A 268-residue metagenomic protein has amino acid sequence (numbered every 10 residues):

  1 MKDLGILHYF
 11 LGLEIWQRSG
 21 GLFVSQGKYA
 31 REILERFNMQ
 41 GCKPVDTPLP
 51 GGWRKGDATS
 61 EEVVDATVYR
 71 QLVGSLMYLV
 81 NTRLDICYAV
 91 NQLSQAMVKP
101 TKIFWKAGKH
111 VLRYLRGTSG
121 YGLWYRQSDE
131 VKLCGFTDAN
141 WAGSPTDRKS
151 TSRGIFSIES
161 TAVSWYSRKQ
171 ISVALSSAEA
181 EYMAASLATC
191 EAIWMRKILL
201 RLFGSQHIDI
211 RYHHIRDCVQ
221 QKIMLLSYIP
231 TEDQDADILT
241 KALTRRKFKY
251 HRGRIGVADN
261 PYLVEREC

Functional and structural regions predicted by a protein language model:
M1-L7, L79-C87, S164, S172 (+1 more regions): Active-site palm subdomain of RNA-directed nucleic acid polymerases
D3-Y121, P230, T240: C-terminal reverse transcriptase regions that engage the nucleic-acid substrate
I6-I15, D138, E179-A184, D237: Catalytic palm active-site di-aspartate
F10, G21, G52, G120 (+4 more regions): Beta-strand-rich binding-surface signature of beta-sandwich/beta-barrel folds used to engage anionic ligands
T67-D85, N140-G143, T151, A178-W194: Conserved pre-motif C helix in the palm subdomain of viral-like polymerases
L76, F136-A178: RNase H-like nuclease fold core
Y114-T137: Structured nucleic-acid-interacting core domains from mobile-element enzymes and related host factors, especially RNase
K132, S150, R168-C268: RNase H-like nuclease module associated with reverse transcription
